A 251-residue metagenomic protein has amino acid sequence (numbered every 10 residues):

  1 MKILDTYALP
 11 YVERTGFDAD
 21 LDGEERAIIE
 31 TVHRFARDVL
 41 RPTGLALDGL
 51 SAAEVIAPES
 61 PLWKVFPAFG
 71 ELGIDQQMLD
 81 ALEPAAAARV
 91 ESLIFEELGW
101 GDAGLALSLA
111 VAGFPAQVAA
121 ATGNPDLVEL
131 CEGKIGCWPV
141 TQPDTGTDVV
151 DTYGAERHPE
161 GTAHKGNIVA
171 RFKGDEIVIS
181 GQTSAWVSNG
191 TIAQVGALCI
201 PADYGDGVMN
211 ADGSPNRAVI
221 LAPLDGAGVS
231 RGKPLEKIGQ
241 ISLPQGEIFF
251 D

Functional and structural regions predicted by a protein language model:
M1-A110: Amphipathic, small/basic residue-rich leader segments at the start of a protein or domain
E25, A36, I94, I179-G181 (+2 more regions): Buried hydrophobic positions in well-ordered alpha/beta secondary-structure cores of metabolic enzymes
L79-D80, G99, A103-P125, G146-V149: N-terminal glycine-rich flavin-associated loop
G133-T152, L198-C199: A short, Trp-centered hydrophobic/proline-enriched beta-strand micro-motif
T147-R171: Beta-sandwich/jelly-roll carbohydrate-recognition scaffolds of carbohydrate-active enzymes
R157-G161, V187-S188, N210-A211, K237-P244: Short Gly/Pro-enriched turn/cap motifs at secondary-structure boundaries
E176, S180-S230: A short core secondary-structure module
D225-D251: Flexible, small-/acidic-enriched active-site or ligand-binding loops
